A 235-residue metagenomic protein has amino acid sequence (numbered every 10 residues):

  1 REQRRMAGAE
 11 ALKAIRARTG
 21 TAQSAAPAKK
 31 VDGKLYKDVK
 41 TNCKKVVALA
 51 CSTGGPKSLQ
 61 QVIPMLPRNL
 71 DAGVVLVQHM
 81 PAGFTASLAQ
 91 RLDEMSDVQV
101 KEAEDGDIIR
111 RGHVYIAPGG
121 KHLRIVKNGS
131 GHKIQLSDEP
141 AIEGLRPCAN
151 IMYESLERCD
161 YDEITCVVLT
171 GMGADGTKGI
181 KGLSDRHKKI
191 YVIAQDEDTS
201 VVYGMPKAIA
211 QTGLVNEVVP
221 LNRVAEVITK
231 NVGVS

Functional and structural regions predicted by a protein language model:
R1-S235: Strand-loop microenvironment adjacent to phosphate/nucleotide-handling motifs in alpha/beta enzyme folds
